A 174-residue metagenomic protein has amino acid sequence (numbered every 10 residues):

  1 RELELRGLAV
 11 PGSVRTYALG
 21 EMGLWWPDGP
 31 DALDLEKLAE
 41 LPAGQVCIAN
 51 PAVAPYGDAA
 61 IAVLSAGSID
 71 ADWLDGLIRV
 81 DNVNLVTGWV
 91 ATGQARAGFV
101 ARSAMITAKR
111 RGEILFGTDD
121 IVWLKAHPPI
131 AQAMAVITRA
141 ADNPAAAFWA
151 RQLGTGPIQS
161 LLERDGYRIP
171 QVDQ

Functional and structural regions predicted by a protein language model:
R1-Q174: Exported/periplasmic ABC-transporter solute-binding proteins
